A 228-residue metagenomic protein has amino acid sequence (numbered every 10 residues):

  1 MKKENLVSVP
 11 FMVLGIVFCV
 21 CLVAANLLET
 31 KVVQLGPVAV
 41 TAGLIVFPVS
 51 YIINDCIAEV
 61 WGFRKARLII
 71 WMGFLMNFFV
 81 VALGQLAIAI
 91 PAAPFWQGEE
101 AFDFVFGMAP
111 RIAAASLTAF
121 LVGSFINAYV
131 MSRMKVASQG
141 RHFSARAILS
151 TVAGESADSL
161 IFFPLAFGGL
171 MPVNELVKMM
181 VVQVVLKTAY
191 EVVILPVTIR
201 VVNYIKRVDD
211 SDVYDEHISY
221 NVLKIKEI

Functional and structural regions predicted by a protein language model:
M1-F74, F78: Hydrophobic transmembrane alpha-helices
E29, V33, V80-I88, G123 (+4 more regions): Alpha-helical transmembrane segments and their lipid-water interface positions in multi-pass membrane proteins
T41, I45, A101-A115, V182-Q183: Short aromatic-rich membrane-water interface segments that cap or initiate transmembrane helices in multi-pass membrane
L86-A109: Membrane-interface interhelical connector segments
A137-S156: Internal alpha-helical transmembrane segments of multi-pass membrane proteins
S150, K178-E191: Pore-lining and gate-forming transmembrane alpha-helices of multi-pass membrane transport proteins
P164-N174: Interfacial helix-loop-helix junctions of multi-pass membrane proteins
V202-I228: Short, highly charged, low-complexity non-transmembrane loops/tails of multi-pass membrane proteins
